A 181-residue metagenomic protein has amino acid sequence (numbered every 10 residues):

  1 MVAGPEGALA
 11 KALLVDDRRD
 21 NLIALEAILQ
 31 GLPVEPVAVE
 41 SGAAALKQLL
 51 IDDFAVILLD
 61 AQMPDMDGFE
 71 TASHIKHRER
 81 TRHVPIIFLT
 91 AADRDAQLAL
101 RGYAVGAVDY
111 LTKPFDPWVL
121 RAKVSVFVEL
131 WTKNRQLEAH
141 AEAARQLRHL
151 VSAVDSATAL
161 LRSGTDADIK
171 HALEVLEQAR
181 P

Functional and structural regions predicted by a protein language model:
M1-K11, I23-E26, E142-R145, H149-S152 (+2 more regions): Non-catalytic signal-transmission and effector/linker regions of two-component phosphorelay proteins
V2, A8-L29, E35-V37, I57: Conserved acidic segment of CheY-like receiver
D16, D60, T90: Active-site residues of response regulator receiver
A38-K47, G68: Helix N-cap/capping motif at the beta->alpha junctions
D52-L59: Active-site beta3 strand of CheY-like receiver
M63, I75: Receiver (REC) domain active-site loop signature in two-component systems and cognate sites in sensor histidine kinases
E70, R82, D93-D109: Alpha4 helix (beta4-alpha4-beta5 surface) of REC/receiver domains from two-component response regulators
F115-V128: C-terminal output helix
